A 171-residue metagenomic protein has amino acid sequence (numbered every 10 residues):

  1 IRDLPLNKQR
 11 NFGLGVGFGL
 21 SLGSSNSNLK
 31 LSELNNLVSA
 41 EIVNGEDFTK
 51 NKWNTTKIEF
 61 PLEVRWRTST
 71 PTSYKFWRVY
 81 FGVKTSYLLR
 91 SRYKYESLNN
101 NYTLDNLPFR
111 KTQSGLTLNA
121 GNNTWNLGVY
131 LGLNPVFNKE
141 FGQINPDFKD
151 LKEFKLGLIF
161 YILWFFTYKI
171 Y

Functional and structural regions predicted by a protein language model:
I1-I42: Glycine- and aromatic-enriched membrane insertion/assembly motifs of diderm outer-membrane and organelle channel
R2, F18-L20, F60-T68, F81-T85 (+2 more regions): Residues on the lipid-exposed face of transmembrane beta-strands in outer-membrane beta-barrel proteins
D3-F12, S69-W77, F165-Y171: Short loop/turn motifs that connect adjacent beta-strands in outer-membrane beta-barrel proteins
K8-V16, N54-I58, S73-V79, T112-L116 (+2 more regions): Outer-envelope beta-barrel architecture signal
G19-S25, K84-R90, Y130-V136, L163: Structural signature of outer-membrane beta-barrel domains
S25-T55, L88-L98, Y102-T117: Extracellular/periplasm-exposed beta-strand and loop segments of Gram-negative cell-envelope proteins, dominated by
W53-L89, N134: Detector for outer-membrane/organellar transmembrane beta-barrel domains, recognizing the amphipathic beta-strand
L104-Y171: Predominantly the C-terminal beta-signal and adjacent terminal strand-loop region of outer-membrane beta-barrel
